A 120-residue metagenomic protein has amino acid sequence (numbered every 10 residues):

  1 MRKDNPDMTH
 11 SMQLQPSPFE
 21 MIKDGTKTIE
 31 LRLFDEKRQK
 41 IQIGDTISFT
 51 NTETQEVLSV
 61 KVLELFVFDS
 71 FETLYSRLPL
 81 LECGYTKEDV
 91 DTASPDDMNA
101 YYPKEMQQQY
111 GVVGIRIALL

Functional and structural regions predicted by a protein language model:
M1-I43: Compositionally biased, charged N-terminal/linker segments
D7, Q55, Y110-V112: A general secondary-structure signal for short beta-strands and their flanking turns/coil in non-transmembrane regions
S11, K61, G114-R116: Beta-strand secondary-structure signal
Q15, R32-F34, T50, L63 (+1 more regions): A structural detector for beta-sheet-dominated domains
G44-E53: Short conserved beta-strand and strand-loop elements enriched in small hydrophobics with frequent Asp/Gly
E56-V67: Short beta-strand-centered aromatic/proline hotspots
F68-E72: Short, surface-exposed linear segments at secondary-structure transitions and domain or protein termini
T73-L120: Contiguous surface segments at macromolecular interaction interfaces
